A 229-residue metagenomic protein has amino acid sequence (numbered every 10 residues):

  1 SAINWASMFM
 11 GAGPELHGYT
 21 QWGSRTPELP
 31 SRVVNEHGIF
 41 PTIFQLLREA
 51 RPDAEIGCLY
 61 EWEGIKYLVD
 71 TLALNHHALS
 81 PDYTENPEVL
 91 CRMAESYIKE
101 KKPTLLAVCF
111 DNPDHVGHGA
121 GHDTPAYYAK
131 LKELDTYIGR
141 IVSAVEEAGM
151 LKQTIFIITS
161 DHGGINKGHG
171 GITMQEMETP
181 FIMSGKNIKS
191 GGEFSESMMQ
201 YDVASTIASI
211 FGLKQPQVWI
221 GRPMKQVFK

Functional and structural regions predicted by a protein language model:
S1, P14-E15, W62-K66, N112-V116 (+2 more regions): Solvent-exposed loop/turn segments at secondary-structure junctions within structured extracellular/periplasmic domains
S1-E49: Active-site nucleophile/metal-coordination loop of metallo-enzymes that catalyze phosphate/sulfate and related
A6, E28-N35, S80-T84, S96 (+3 more regions): Second-shell loop/turn segments in exported
F9, W22, I172-K214, K225: Substrate-binding rim/cap in mid-to-C-terminal beta-strand-loop elements of soluble/periplasmic
V33-L90, K101: A substrate-binding/cap region within the structured catalytic cores of diverse enzymes
A50-G57, K101-L106, M150-F156, T179 (+1 more regions): Loop/turn elements at helix/coil->beta-strand transitions in domains of secreted/extracellular proteins
E63-A78, A94-T136, R140: Active-site His/acidic residue clusters
K130-M174, F181, I207: Metal-dependent active-site segment of extracytoplasmic phospho-/sulfohydrolases and closely related
